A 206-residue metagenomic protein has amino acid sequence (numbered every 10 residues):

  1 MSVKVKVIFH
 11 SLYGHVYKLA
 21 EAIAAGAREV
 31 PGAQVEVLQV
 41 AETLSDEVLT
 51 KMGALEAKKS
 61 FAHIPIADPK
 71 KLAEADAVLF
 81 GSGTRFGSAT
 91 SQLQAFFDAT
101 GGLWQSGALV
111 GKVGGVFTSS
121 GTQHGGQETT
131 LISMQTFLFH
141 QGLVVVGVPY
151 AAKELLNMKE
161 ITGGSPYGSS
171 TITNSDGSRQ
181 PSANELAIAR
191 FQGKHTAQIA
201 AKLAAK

Functional and structural regions predicted by a protein language model:
M1-A108, D176-K206: N-terminal beta1-alpha1-beta2 submodule of the flavodoxin-like/Rossmannoid cofactor-binding fold
Y17, T84-F86, T90, G114 (+3 more regions): Short, flexible micro-motifs
G26, A77, G125-G126, V146 (+3 more regions): Glycine-centered flexibility motif
V110-T162: Short, glycine-/small-residue-rich phosphate/pyrophosphate-handling segment
S119-Q123, S169-Q180: Phosphate-binding/catalytic loops
N157-T173: Short glycine/proline-rich, acidic loop/turn segments that cap or connect secondary-structure elements
